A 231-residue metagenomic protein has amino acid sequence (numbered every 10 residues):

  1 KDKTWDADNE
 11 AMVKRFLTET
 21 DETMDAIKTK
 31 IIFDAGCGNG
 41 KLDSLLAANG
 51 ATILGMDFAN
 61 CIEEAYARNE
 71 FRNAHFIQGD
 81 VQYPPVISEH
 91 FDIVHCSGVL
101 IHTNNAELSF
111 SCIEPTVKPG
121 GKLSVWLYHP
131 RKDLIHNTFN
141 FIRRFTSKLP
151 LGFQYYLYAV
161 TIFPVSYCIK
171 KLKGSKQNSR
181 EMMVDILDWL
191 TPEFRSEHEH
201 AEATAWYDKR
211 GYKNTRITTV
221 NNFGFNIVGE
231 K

Functional and structural regions predicted by a protein language model:
K1-I87, I93, R195-S196, E202 (+1 more regions): Conserved N-terminal segment of class I S-adenosyl-L-methionine
I93-N105: A short SAM/SAH-binding and catalytic strip from SAM-dependent methyltransferases
E107-P119: A short glycine-rich, Lys/Arg-flanked "PGG" loop and its adjoining helix->strand segment in the class I
G120-L127: Conserved beta-strand signature within the Rossmann-like core of class I S-adenosyl-L-methionine
Y128-D133: Short "lid" loop at the C-terminus of a central beta-strand within the Rossmann-like core of SAM-dependent
N137-T138, R144-R210: Substrate-binding/catalytic lobe of Class I Rossmann-like enzymes that use SAM or dcSAM, i.e., the mid-to-C-terminal
K213-I217: A short linear hydrophobic-aromatic micro-motif
